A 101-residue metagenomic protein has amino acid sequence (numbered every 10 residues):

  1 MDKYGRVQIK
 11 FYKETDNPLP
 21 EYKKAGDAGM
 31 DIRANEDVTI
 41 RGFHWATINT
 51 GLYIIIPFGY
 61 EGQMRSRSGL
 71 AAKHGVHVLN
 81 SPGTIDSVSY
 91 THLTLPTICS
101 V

Functional and structural regions predicted by a protein language model:
M1-L93: DUTPase catalytic domain/fold
H92, T97-V101: Single conserved hydrophobic/aromatic residue that forms the stacking wall/gate of nucleotide- or nucleobase-binding
